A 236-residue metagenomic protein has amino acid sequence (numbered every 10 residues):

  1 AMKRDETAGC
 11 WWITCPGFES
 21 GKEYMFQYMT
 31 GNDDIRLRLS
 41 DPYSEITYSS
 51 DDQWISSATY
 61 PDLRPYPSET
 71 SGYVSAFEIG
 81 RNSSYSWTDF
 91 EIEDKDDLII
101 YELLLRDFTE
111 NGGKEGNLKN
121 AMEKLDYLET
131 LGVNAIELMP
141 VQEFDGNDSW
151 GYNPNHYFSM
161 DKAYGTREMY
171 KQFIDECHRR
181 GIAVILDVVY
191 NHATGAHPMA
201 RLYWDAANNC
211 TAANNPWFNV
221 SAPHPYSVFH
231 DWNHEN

Functional and structural regions predicted by a protein language model:
A1: Calcium-regulated, polybasic anionic-phospholipid
E6-I100, G113: The feature marks proteins involved in alpha-glucan
T88-K95, L104-N236: Substrate-binding/active-site clefts of carbohydrate-active enzymes
